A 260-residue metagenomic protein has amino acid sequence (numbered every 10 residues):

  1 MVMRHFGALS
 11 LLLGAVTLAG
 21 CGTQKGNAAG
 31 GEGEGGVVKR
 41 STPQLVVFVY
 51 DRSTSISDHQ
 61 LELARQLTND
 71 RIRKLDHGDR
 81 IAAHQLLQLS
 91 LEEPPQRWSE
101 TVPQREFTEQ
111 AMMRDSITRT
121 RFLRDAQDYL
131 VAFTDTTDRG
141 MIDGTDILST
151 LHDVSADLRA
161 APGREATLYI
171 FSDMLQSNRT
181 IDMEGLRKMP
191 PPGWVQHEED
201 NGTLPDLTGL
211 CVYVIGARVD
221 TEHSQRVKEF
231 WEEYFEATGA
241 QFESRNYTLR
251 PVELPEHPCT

Functional and structural regions predicted by a protein language model:
M1-L9: Bacterial N-terminal signal peptides that target proteins for export
L18-G20: C-terminal motif of bacterial Sec signal peptides marking the signal peptidase cleavage site
G22-K25: Bacterial signal peptide processing site
K39-R114, T167-Y169: Von Willebrand factor
S41-S55, Y129-T137, V212-G216: Acidic/histidine-rich, surface-exposed loop or edge segments in extracytoplasmic proteins
T108-R164: Von Willebrand factor
L175-K228: VWA/integrin I-like adhesion module and closely mimicked acidic/polar interface patches used
L210, V214-T260: P/S/T/G-enriched low-complexity
